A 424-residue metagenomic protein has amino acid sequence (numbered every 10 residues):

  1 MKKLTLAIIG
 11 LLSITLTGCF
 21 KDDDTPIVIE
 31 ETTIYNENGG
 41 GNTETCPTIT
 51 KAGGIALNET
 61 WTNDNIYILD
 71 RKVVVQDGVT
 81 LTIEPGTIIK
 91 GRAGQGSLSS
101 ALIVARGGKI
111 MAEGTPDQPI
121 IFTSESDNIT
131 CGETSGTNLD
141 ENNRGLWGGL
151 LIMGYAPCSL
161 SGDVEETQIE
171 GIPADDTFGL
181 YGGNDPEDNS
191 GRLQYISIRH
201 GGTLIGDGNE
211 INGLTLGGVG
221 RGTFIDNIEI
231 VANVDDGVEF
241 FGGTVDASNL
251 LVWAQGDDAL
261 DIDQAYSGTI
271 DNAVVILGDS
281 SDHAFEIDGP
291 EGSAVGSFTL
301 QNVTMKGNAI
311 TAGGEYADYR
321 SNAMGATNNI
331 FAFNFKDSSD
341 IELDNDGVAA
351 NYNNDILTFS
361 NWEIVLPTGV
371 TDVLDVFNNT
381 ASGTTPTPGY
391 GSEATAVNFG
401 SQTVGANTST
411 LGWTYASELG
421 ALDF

Functional and structural regions predicted by a protein language model:
M1-L4: Positively charged n-region of N-terminal signal peptides that target proteins for export
L6-S13: Hydrophobic helical h-region of N-terminal Sec-dependent signal peptides in bacterial secretory/periplasmic proteins
T15-G18: C-terminal motif of bacterial Sec signal peptides marking the signal peptidase cleavage site
F20-D24: Bacterial signal peptide processing site
T25-L81, R92-G107, T115, T123-D235 (+3 more regions): Extracellular beta-rich repeat passengers
I89: Active/ligand-binding-proximal structured segments within catalytic/core domains that scaffold catalytic residues
